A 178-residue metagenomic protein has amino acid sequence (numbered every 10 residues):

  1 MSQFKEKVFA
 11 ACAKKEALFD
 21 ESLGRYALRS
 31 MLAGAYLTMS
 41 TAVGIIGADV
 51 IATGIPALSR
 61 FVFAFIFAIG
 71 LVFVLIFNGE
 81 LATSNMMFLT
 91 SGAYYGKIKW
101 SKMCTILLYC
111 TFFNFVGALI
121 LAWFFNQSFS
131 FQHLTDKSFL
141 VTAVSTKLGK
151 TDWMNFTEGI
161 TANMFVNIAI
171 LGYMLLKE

Functional and structural regions predicted by a protein language model:
M1-E178: Alpha-helical transmembrane segments and their helix-helix packing motifs
